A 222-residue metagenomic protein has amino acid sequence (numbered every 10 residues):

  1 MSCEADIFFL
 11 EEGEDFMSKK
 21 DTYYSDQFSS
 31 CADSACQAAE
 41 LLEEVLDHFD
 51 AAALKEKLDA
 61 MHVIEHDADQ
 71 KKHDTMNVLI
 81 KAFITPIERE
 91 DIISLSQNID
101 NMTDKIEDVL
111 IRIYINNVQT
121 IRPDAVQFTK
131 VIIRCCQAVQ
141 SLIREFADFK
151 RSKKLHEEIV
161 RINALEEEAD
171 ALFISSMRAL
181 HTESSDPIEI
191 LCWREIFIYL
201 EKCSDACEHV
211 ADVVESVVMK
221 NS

Functional and structural regions predicted by a protein language model:
I7-S222: Cytosolic, long alpha-helical scaffolding segments
